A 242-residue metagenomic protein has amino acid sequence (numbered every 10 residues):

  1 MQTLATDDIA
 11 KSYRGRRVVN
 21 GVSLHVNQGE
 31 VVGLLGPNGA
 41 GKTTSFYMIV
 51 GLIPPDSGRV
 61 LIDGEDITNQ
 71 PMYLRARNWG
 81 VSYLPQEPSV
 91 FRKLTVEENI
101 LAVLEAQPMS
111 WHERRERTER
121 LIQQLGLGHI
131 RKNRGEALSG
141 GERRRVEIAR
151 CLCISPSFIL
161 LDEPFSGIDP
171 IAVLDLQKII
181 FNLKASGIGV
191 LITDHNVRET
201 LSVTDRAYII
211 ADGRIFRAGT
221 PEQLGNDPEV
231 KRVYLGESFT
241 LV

Functional and structural regions predicted by a protein language model:
L35-P37: The feature captures the beta-strand-to-loop junction immediately N-terminal to the Walker
V50: Helix-to-loop junction immediately C-terminal to a conserved catalytic motif
P54, D66-S82, E87, W111-R115 (+1 more regions): ABC ATPase NBD coupling module
K93-L101: Short coil-to-helix segment of the ABC ATPase nucleotide-binding domain corresponding to the Q-loop/switch region
H112-I130, K178-F181: Conserved ABC ATPase "signature" region
R134-L138, E142: Conserved ABC ATPase signature
I159-E163: Catalytic Walker B motif of ABC-type/P-loop ATPase nucleotide-binding domains
